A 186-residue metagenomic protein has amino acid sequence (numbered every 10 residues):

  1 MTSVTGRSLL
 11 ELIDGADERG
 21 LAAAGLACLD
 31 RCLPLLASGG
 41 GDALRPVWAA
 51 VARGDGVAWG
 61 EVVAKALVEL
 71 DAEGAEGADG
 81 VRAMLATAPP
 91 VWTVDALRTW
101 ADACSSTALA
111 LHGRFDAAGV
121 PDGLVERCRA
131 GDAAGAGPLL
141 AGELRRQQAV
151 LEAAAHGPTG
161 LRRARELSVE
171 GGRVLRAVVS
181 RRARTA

Functional and structural regions predicted by a protein language model:
M1-V4, G39: N-terminal leader regions that mediate targeting or early regulatory function
G6-L10: Non-transmembrane, aqueous-exposed alpha-helical and coiled segments at domain scale
E11-L12, A50: Alpha-solenoid HEAT/Armadillo-like helical repeat scaffolds in large eukaryotic proteins
E18, A22-G157: Structured binding/interaction patches within domain cores
A136-P138, R146-A186: Mature, well-folded catalytic/scaffold domains that follow N-terminal targeting or propeptide regions
